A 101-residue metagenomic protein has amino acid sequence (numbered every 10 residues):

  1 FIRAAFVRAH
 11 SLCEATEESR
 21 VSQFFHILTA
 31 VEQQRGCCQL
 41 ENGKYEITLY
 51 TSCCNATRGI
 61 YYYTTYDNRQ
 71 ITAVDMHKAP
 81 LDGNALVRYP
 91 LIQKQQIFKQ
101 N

Functional and structural regions predicted by a protein language model:
F1-N101: C-terminus-biased signal that marks the final domain/tail of proteins
